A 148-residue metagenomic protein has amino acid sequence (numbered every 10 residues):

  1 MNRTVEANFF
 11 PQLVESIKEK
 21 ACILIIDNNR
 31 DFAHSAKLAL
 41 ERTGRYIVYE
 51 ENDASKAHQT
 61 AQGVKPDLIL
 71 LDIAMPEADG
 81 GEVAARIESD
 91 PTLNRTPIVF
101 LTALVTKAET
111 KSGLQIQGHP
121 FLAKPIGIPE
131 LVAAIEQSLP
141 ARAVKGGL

Functional and structural regions predicted by a protein language model:
M1-L24, P129-L148: Non-catalytic signal-transmission and effector/linker regions of two-component phosphorelay proteins
R30-Y49: Two-component/phosphorelay signaling modules centered on CheY-like receiver
A39, K107, G127-A133: Conserved two-component signaling phosphotransfer/partner-docking surface
E50-L68: Acidic, metal-coordinating helix/loop segments flanking the phosphotransfer/catalytic sites of two-component signaling
D72, T102: Active-site residues of response regulator receiver
M75: Receiver (REC) domain active-site loop signature in two-component systems and cognate sites in sensor histidine kinases
K124: A Lys-centered signature of the CheY-like receiver
